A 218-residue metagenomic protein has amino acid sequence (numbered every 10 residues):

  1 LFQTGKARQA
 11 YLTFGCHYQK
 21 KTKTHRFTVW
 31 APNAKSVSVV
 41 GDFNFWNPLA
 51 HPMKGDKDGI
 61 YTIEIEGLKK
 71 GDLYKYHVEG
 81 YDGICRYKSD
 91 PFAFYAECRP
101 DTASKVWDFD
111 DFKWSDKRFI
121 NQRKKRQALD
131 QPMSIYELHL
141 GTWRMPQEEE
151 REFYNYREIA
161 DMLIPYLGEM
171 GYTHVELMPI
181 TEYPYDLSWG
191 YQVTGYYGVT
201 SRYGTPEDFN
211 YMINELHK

Functional and structural regions predicted by a protein language model:
L1-R26, K54-E137, T142-R151, E158: The feature marks proteins involved in alpha-glucan
V29, Y76, L138, L167 (+3 more regions): Conserved, mostly hydrophobic/aromatic
W30-V37, L68-K69: Short proline/glycine-enriched turn/loop motifs at strand-loop junctions of beta-rich domains
V37-V39, Y74: Short beta-strand elements bearing conserved aromatic residues within extracellular beta-rich modules
D42-N47, Y81: Change "in extracellular beta-sheet-rich domains … of secreted and cell-surface proteins" to "in beta-sheet-rich domains
Q122-R126, A160-G171: Short amphipathic alpha-helices and their capping/turn segments at secondary-structure boundaries
Q127-P132, G168-E169, K218: Extracellular/periplasmic catalytic domains that process cell-envelope and extracellular macromolecules
R151-Y154, P165-Y211: Aromatic-lined carbohydrate-binding/catalytic grooves of carbohydrate-active enzymes
